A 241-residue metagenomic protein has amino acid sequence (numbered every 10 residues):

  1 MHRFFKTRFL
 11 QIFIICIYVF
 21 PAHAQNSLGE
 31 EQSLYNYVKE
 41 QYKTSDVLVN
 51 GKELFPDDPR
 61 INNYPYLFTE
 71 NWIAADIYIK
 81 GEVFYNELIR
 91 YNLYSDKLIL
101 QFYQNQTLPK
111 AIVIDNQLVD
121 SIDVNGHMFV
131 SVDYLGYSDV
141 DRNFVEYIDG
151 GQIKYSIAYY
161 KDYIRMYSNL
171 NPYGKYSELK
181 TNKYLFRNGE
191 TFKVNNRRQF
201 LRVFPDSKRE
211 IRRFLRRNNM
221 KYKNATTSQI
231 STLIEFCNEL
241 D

Functional and structural regions predicted by a protein language model:
M1-G29, L233: Bacterial Sec-dependent N-terminal signal peptides
H2, A24-V83: General N-terminal leader/first-domain-start detector
P56-D58, L67-R198: Aromatic-patch recognition
L170-D241: Mixed-charge (acidic/basic) macromolecular-recognition segments
